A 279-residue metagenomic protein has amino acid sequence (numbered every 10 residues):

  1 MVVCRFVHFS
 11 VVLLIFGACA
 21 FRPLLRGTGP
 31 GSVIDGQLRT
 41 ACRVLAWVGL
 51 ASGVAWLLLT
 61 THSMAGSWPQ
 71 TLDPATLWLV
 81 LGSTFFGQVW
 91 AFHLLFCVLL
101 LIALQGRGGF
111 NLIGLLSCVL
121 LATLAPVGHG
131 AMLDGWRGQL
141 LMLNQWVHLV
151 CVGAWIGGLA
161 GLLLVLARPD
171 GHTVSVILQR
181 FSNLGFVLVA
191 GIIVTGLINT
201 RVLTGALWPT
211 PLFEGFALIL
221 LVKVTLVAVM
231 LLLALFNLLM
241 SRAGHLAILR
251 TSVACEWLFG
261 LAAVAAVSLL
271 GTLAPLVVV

Functional and structural regions predicted by a protein language model:
M1-V279: Polytopic transmembrane helical bundles with strong interfacial aromatic enrichment
